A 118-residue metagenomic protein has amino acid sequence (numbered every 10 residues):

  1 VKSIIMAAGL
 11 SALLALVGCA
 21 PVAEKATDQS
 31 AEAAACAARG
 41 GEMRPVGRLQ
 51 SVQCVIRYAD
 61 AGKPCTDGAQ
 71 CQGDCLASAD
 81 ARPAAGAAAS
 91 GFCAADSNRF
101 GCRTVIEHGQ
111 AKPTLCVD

Functional and structural regions predicted by a protein language model:
V1-G9: Bacterial N-terminal signal peptides that target proteins for export
E24-A26, A31-V55, A59, A69-D118: Extracellular/cell-surface secretome signature
